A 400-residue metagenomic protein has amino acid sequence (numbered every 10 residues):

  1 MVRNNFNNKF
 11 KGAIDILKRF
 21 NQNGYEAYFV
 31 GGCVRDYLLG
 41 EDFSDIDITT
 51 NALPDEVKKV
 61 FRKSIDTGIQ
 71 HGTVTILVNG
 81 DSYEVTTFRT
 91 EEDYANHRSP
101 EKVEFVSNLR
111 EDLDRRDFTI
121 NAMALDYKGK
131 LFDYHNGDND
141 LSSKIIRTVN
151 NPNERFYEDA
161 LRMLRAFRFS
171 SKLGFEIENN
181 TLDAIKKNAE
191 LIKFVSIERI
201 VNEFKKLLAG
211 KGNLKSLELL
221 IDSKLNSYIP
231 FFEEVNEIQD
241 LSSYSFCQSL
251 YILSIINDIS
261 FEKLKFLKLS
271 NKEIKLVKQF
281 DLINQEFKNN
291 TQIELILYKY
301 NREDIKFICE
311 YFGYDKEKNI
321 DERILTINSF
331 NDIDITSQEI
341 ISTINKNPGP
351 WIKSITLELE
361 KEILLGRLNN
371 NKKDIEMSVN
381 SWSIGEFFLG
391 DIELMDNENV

Functional and structural regions predicted by a protein language model:
M1-V400: Catalytic cores of the polymerase beta-like nucleotidyltransferase superfamily and closely associated nucleotide
